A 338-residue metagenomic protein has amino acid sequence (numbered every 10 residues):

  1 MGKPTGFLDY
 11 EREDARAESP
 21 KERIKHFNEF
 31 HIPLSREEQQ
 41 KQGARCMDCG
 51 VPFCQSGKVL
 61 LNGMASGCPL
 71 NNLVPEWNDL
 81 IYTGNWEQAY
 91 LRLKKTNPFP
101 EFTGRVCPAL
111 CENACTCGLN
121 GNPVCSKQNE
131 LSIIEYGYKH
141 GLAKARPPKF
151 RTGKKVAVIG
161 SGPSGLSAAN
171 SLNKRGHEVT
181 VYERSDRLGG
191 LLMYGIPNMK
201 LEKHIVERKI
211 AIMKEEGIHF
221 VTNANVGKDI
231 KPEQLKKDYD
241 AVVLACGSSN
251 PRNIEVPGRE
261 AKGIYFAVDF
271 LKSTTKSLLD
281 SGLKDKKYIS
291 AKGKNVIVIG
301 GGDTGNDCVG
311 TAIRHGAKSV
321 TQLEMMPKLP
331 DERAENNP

Functional and structural regions predicted by a protein language model:
M1-E37, E130-P338: Residues forming the flavin
K25-E38, N62-S66, L70-R105, A109 (+2 more regions): Ferredoxin-type iron-sulfur electron-transfer modules in oxidoreductases and energy-metabolism complexes
P33-V51: N-terminal amphipathic, basic-rich helices that act as targeting or association modules
M47-C54, F99-T103: Short arginine-rich
D48, S56, G67-L70, A114-C117: Short, cysteine/histidine-rich loop/knuckle motifs that typically chelate Zn2+
C107-G121, Y239-A245: Hydrophobic or amphipathic alpha-helical targeting/insertion segments
